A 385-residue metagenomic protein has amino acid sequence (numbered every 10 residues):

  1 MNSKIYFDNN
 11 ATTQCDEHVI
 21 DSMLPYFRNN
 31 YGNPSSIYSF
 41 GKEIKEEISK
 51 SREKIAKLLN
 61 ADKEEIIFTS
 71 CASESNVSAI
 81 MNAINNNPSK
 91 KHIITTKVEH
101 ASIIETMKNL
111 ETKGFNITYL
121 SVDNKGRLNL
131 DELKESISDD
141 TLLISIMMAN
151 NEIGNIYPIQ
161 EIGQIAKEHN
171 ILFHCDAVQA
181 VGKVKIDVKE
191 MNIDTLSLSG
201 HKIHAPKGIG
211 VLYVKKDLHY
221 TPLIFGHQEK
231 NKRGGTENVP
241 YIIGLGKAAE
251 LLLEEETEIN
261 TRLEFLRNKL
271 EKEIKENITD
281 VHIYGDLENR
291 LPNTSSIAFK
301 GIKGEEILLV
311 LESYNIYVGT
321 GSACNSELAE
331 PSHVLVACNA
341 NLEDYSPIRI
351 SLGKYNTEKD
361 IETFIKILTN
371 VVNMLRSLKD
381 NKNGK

Functional and structural regions predicted by a protein language model:
M1-K385: Pyridoxal 5′-phosphate
